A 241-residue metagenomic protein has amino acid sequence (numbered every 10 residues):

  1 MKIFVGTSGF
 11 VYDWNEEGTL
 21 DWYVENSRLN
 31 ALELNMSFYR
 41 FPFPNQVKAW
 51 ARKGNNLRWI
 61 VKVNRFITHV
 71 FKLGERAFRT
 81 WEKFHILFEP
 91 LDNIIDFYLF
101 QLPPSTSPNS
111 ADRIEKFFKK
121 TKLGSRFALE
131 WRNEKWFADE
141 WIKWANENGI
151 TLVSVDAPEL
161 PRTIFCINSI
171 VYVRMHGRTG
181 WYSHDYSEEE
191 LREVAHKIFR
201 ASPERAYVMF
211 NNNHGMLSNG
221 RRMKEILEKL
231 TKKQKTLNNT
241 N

Functional and structural regions predicted by a protein language model:
M1-N241: Residues lining hydrophobic/aromatic ligand-binding pockets adjacent to catalytic sites
